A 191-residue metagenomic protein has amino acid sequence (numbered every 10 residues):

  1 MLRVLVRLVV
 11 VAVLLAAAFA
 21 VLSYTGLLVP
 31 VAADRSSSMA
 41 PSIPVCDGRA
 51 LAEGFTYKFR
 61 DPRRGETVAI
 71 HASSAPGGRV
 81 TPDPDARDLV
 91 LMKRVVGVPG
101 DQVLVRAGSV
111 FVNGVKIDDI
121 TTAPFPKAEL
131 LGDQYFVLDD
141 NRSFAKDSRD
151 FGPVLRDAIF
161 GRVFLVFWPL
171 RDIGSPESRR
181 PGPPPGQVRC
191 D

Functional and structural regions predicted by a protein language model:
M1-V90, D157-A158, R162-D191: Protein maturation boundaries and topogenic segments
D34, V90-M92, V105, L130 (+1 more regions): A broad, structural micro-motif
P44-C46, R63-R64, V98, L130-L131 (+1 more regions): Residue-level recognition of short, solvent-exposed, well-ordered loop/turn junctions that link secondary-structure
R49, D101-Q102, S109, Q134 (+1 more regions): Structural motif
A50-L51, A69, L104, F136 (+1 more regions): Hydrophobic beta-strand signal
V90-F111, V115: Mid-length scaffold segments of soluble, non-membrane domains
V96, D118-A128: A short, sequence-level motif marking secondary-structure junctions
F125-G161, W168-P169: Soluble extracytoplasmic domains of inner/organellar membrane proteins
